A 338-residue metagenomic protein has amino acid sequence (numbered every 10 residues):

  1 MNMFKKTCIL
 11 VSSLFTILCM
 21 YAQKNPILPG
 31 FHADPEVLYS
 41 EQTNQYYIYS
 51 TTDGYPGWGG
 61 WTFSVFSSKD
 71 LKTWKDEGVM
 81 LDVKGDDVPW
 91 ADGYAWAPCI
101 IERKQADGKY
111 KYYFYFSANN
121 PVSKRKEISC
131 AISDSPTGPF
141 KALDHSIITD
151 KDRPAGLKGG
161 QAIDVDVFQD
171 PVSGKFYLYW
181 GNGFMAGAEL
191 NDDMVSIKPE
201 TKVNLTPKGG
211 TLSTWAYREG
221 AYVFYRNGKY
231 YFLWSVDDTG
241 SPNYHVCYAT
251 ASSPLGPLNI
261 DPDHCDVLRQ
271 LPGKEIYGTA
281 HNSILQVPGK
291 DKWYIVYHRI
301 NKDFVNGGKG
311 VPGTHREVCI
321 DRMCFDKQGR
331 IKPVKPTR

Functional and structural regions predicted by a protein language model:
M1-Q23: Bacterial Sec-dependent N-terminal signal peptides
Y21-R338: Carbohydrate-active catalytic/glycan-binding domains of CAZyme proteins, especially the secreted or lumenal ectodomains
